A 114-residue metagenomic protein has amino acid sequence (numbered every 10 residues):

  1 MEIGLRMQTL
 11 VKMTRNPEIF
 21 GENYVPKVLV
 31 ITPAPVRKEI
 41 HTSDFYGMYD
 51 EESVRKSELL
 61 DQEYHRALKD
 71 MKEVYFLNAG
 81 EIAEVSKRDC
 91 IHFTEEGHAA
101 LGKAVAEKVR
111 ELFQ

Functional and structural regions predicted by a protein language model:
M1-Q114: Alpha-helical cap/lid subdomain in secreted, periplasmic, or secretory-pathway luminal O-acyl-processing enzymes
